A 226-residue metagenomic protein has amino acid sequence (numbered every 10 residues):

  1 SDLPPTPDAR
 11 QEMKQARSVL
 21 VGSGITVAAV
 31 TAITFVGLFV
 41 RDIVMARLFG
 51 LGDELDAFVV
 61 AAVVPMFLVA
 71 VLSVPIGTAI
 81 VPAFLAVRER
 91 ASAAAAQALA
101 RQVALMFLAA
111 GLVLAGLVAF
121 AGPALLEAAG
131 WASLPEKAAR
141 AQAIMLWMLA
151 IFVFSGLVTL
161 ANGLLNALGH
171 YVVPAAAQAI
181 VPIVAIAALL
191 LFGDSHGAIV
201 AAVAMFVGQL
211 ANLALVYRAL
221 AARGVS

Functional and structural regions predicted by a protein language model:
D2-S226: Membrane-embedded alpha-helical bundles of multi-pass transporters/translocases, especially carrier/permease families
